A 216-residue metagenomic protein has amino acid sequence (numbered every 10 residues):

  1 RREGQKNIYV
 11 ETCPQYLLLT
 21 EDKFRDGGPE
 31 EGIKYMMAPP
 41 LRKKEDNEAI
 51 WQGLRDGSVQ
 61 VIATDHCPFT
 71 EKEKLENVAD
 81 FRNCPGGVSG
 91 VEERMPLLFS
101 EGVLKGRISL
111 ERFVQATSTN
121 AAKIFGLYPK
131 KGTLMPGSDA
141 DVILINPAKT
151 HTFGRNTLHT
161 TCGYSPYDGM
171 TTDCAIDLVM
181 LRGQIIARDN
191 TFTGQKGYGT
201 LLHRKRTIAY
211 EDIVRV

Functional and structural regions predicted by a protein language model:
R1-I62, A79: Histidine/acidic residue-rich metal-binding segments in metalloenzymes
E11, D65, L98, G183: Residue-level signal for inorganic ion chemistry
Y16-T20, F69-K72, K123, H151-T152 (+1 more regions): Flexible loop/turn segments at secondary-structure boundaries
E30-Y35, V61-I62, P68-K149: His/Asp/Glu-enriched, well-ordered alpha-helical/loop segment that forms or immediately abuts the divalent-metal
K34-E45, C84-G90, S165-T171: A short acidic, glycine-rich active-site loop that binds or catalyzes chemistry on phosphate/adenosine moieties
E76-D80, P136-L202: C-terminal cap of metal-dependent C-N hydrolases
E111-R112, F153-T160, D212-R215: Short, positively charged
L201-V216: Short, solvent-exposed cationic patches
